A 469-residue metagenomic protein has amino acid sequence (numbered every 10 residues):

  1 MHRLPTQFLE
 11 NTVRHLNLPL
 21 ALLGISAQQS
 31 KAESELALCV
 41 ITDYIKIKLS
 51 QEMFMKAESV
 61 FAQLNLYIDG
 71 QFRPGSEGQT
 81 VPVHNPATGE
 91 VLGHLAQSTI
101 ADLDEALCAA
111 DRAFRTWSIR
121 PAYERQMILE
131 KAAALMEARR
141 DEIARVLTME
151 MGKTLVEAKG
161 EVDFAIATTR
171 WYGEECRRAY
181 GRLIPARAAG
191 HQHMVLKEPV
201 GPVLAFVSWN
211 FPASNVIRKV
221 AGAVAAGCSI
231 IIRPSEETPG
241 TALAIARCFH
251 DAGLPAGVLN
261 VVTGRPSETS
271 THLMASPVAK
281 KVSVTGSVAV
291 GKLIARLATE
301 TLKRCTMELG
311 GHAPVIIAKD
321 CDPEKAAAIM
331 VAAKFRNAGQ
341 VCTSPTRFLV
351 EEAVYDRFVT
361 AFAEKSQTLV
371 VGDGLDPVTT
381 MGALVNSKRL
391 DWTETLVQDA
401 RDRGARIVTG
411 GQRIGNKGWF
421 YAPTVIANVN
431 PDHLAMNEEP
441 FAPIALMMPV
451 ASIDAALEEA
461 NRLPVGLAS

Functional and structural regions predicted by a protein language model:
M1-N11: Extreme N-terminal basic, low-complexity initiation segments that serve as generic localization/processing leaders
F8, Q29-S30, S34-L36, L49: Cationic, low-complexity basic patches in intrinsically disordered or flexible, solvent-exposed regions
V40-H94, M127, K131, G181-V207 (+2 more regions): Terminal low-complexity tails and localization/encapsulation signals of metabolic enzymes
G89, R125, L147, T169 (+9 more regions): Residue-level signal for inorganic ion chemistry
E90-Y180, G190: Glycine-rich loop-to-alpha-helix module at the N-terminal edge of alpha/beta enzyme cores
G181-K325, V450: Rossmann-like NAD(P) dinucleotide-binding subdomain of oxidoreductase/dehydrogenase enzymes
K281, A289-N430, V450-E459: ALDH superfamily catalytic-core signature
G418-Y421, E438-I444, R462-L467: Conserved glycine-rich beta-strand-loop-beta hairpin in the small C-terminal domain of fold type I
